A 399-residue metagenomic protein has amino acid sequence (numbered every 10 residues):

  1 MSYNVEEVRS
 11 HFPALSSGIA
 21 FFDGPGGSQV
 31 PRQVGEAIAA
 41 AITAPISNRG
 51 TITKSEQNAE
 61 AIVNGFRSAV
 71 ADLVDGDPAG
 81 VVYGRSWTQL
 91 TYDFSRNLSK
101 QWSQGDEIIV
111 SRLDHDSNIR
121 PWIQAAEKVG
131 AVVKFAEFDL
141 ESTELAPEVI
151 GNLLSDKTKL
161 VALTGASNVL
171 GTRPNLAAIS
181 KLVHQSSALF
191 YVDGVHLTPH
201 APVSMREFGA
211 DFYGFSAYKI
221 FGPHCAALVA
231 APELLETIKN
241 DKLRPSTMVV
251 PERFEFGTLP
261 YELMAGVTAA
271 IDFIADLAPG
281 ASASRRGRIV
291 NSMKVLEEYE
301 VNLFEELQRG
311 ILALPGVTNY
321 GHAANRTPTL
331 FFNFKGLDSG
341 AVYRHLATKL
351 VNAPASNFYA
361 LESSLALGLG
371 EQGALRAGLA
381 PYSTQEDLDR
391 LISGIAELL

Functional and structural regions predicted by a protein language model:
M1-L399: Pyridoxal 5′-phosphate
